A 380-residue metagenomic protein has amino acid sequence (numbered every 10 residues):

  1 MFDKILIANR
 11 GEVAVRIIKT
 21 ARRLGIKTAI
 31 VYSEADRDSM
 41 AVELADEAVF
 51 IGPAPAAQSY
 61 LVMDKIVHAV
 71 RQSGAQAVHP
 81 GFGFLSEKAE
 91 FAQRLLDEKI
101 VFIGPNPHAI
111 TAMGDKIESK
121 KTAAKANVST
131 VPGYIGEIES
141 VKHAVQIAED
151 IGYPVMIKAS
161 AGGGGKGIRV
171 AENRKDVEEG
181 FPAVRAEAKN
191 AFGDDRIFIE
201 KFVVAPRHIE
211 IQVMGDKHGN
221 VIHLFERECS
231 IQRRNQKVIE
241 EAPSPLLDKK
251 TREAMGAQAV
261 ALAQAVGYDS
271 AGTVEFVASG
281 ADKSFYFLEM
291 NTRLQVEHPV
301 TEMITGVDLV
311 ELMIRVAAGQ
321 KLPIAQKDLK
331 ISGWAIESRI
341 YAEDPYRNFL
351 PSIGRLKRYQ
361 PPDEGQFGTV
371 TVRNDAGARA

Functional and structural regions predicted by a protein language model:
M1-V274, A278-H298: N-terminal beta-alpha lobe that positions the nucleotide/phosphoryl donor in ATP/NTP-coupled carboxylate activation
T130-P132, S270-G272, Q320-K327, R347-P351: Acidic/polar loop patches that form or flank catalytic/metal-binding clefts of enzymes that bind anionic ligands
M255, M303-G306, L329-I331, F349: Active-site-proximal structural scaffolding
A261-Q264, T273, I324-K327, A376-A380: Generic recognition of flexible, low-complexity loop/linker segments
Q295-D308: ATP-dependent carboxylate-activation loops
E297, V316-G319: Conserved, well-folded catalytic cores of nucleic-acid-processing and energy-transducing macromolecular machines
K327-A380: Glycine-rich active-site loop/lid that clamps phosphate-bearing ligands
